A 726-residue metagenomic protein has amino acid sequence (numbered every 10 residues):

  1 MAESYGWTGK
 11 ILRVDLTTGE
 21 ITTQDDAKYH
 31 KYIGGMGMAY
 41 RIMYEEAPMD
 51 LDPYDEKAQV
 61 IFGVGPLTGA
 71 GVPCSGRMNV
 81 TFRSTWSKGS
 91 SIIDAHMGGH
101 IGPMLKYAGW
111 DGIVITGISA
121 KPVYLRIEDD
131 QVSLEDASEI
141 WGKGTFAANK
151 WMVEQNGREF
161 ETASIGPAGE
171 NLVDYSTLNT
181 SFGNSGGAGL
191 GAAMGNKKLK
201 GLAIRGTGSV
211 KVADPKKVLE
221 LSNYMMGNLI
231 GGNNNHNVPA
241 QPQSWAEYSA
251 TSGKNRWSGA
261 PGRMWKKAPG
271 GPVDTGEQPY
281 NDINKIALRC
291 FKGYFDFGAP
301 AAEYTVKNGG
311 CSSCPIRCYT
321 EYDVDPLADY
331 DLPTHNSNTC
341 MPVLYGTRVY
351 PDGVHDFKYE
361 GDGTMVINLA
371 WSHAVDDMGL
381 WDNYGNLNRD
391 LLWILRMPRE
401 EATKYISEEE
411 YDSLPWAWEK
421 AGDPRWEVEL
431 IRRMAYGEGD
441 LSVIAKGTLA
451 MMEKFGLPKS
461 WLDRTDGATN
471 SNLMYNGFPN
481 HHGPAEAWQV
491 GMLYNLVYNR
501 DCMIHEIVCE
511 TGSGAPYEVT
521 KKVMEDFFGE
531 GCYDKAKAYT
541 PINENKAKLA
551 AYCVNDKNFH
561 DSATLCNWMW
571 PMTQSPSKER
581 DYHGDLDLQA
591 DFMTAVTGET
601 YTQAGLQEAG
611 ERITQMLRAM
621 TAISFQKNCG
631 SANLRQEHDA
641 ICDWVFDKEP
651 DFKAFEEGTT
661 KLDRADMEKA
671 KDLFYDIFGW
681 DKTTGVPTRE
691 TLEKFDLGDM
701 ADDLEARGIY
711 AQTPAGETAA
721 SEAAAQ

Functional and structural regions predicted by a protein language model:
A2-P66, C74, I165-P167, N184: N-terminal amphipathic, basic-rich helices that act as targeting or association modules
S4-W7, L16, P53-K57, P73 (+6 more regions): A generic structural signal for short, non-catalytic loop/turn and secondary-structure boundary residues
L12-R13, V123-R126, T177: Short polybasic amphipathic segments
D15, D55, S75-M78, F82 (+3 more regions): Extended C-terminal regions of large enzymes
G19, I92-A95, T116-K143, T207-V218: Metallocofactor- and cofactor-centric catalytic cores in central/energy metabolism, strongly enriched
G37-I115, E135, I140-R158, N228-N237: Glycine-rich, N-terminal phosphate-binding loop and its surrounding beta-alpha-beta segment
T68-P73, P122-Y124, N171-V173: Short active-site-adjacent helix-start/loop capping segments
G98-D130, N196-V210, N383-L392: Glycine-rich phosphate/pyrophosphate-binding loops and their adjacent beta-strand/loop elements at enzyme active sites
